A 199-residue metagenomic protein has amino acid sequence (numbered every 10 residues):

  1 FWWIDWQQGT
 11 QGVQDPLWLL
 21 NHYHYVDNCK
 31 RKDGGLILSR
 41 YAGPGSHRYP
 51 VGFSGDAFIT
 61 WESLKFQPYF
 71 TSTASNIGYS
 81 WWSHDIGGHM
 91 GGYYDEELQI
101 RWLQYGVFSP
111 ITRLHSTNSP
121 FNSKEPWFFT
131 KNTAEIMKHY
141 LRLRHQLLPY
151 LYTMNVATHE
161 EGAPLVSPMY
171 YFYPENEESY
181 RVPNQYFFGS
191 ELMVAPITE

Functional and structural regions predicted by a protein language model:
F1-E199: Catalytic-domain carbohydrate-binding cleft regions of carbohydrate-active enzymes
